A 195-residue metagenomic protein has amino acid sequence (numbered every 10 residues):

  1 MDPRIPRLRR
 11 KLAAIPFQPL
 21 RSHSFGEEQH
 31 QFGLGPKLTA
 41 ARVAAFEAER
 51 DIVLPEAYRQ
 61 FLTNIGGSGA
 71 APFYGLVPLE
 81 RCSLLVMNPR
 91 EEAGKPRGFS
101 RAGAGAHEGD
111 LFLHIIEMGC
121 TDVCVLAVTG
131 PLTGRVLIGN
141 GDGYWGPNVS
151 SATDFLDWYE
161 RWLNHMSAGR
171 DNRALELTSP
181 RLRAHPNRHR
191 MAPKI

Functional and structural regions predicted by a protein language model:
M1-C120, H189-K194: A surface-exposed partner-binding patch
R9-P16, P147-L156, R173-T178: Low-complexity, flexible helical/coil segments
A57, L79-C82, N88, T129 (+3 more regions): Surface-exposed loop/turn and secondary-structure junction residues enriched for glycine/proline
F73-Y74, G130, A174: Basic, Gly/Ser/Thr-rich N-terminal segments that form RNA-phosphate-binding interfaces in CRISPR RAMP
E108, S151-S167: Ampiphathic alpha-helical segments that act as solvent-exposed interaction surfaces
D122-D157: Segments surrounding the PLD/"HKD" phosphodiesterase catalytic module and close analogs
R161-I195: Acidic, carboxylate-rich catalytic segments that either coordinate divalent cations
